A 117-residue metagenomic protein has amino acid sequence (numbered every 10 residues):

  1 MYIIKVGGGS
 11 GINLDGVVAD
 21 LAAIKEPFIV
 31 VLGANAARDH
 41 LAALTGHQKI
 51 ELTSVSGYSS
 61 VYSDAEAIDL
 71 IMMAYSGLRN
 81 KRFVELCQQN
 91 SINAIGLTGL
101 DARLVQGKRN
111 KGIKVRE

Functional and structural regions predicted by a protein language model:
M1-E117: Nucleotide/pyrophosphate-binding catalytic subdomain
